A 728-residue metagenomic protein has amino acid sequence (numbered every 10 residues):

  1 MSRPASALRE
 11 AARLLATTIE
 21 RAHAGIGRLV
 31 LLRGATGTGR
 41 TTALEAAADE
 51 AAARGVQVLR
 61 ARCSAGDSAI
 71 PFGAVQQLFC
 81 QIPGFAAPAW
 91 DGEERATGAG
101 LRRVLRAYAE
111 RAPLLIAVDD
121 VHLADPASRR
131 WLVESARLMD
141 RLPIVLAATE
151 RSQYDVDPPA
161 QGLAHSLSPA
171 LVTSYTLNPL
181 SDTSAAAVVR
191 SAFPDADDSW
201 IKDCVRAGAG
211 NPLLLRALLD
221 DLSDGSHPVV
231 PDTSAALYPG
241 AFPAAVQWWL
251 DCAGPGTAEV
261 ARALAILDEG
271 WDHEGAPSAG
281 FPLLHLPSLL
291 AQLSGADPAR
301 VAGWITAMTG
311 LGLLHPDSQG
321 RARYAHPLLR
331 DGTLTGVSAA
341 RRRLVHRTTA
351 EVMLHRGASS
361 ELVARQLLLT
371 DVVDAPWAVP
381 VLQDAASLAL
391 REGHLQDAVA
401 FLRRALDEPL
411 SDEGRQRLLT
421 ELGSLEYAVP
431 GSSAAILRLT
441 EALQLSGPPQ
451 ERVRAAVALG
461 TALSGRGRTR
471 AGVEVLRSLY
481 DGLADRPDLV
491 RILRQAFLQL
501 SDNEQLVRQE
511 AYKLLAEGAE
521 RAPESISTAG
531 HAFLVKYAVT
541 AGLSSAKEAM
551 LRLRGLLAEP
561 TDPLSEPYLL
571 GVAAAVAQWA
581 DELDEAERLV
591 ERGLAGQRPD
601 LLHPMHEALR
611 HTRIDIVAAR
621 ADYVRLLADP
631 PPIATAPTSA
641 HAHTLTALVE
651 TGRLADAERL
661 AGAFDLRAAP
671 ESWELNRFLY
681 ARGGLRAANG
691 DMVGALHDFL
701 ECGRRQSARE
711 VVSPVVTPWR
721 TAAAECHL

Functional and structural regions predicted by a protein language model:
R3-T18: N-terminal pre-P-loop "Q-motif" helix
P4, L8, T38, T42-L114 (+1 more regions): Conserved phosphate-binding/catalytic loops and adjacent sensor/switch elements of nucleotide-binding enzymes, spanning
I26, G310, H315-P316, Q396 (+5 more regions): Helix-coil-helix junctions within alpha-helical repeat/solenoid scaffolds
L29, A43-A47, A51, G73 (+9 more regions): Extended alpha-helical scaffolding segments used for macromolecular assembly and cargo binding
R33-A35, L59-S68, E150-S152, L177: A short hydrophobic beta-strand->loop->alpha-helix junction that borders the nucleotide-binding pocket of P-loop NTPases
T38, S184-A400, R404: Short secondary-structure boundary elements
A52-R54, L167, S199, V205 (+7 more regions): Internal alpha-solenoid helical repeat scaffolds
A127, D140-D203, A207, L214-A217 (+2 more regions): Alpha-helical sensor/transducer elements of the RecA-like P-loop NTPase core
